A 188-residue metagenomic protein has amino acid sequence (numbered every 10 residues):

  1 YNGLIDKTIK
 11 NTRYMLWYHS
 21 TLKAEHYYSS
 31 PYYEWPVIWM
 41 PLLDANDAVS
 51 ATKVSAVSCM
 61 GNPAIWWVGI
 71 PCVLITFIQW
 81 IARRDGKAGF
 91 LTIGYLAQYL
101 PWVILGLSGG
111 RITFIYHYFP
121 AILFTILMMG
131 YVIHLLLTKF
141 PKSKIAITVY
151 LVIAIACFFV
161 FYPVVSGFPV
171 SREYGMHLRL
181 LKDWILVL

Functional and structural regions predicted by a protein language model:
Y1-I38, V170-L180: Aromatic-rich transmembrane-lumenal/periplasmic boundary elements in polytopic membrane proteins
Y1-L4, G130, L135-L188: Transmembrane helical bundles and short interhelical boundary loops of multi-pass, membrane-embedded
E34-M60, Y174-L186: Juxtamembrane membrane-water interface segments that cap and precede transmembrane helices
A48-A51, S55-D85: Hydrophobic, aromatic-rich transmembrane alpha-helices and their immediate juxtamembrane boundary segments
G61, L105-F119, F168: Membrane-interface catalytic loops of GT-C/OST-like multi-pass glycosylation enzymes that act
I70-C72, A82-L105: Transmembrane alpha-helix segments characteristic of polytopic inner-membrane glycan-assembly/cell-envelope
T76, Y95-W102, M128, A154-C157: Helical transmembrane-bundle signal
R111-H134: Hydrophobic/aromatic-rich transmembrane helices and adjacent perimembrane loops
